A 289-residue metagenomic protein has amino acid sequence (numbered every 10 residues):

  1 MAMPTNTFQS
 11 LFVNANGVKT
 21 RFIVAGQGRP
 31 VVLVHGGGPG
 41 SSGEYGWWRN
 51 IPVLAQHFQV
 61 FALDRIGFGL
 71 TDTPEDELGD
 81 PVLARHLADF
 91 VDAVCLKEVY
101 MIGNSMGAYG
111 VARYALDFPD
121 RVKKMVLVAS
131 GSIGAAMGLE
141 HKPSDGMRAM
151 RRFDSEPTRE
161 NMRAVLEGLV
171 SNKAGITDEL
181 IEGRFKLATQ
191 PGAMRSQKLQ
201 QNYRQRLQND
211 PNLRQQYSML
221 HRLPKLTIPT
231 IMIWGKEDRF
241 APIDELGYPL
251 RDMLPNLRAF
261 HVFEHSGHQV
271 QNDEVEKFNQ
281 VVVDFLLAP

Functional and structural regions predicted by a protein language model:
A2-K19: N-terminal cap/lid segment of alpha/beta-hydrolase-fold proteins
V18-L70: Conserved HGGG/HGGXW glycine-rich cap/lid loop of the alpha/beta-hydrolase fold
P52, A62-I102, N279-V283: Active-site loop/oxyanion-hole signature of alpha/beta-hydrolase fold enzymes
G103, G107, V111: Gly/Ala-rich beta-loop-alpha elbow adjacent to hydrolase catalytic centers
L116, K123-A164: Flexible "cap/lid" loop of the alpha/beta hydrolase fold
P157-R222: Conserved alpha/beta-hydrolase catalytic His-Asp/Glu region
L220-S266: Conserved loop-alpha-helix segment in the C-terminal half of the alpha/beta-hydrolase fold that carries the catalytic
N256-P289: Catalytic active-site module of serine/aspartate enzymes centered on a nucleophile-bearing elbow/loop
